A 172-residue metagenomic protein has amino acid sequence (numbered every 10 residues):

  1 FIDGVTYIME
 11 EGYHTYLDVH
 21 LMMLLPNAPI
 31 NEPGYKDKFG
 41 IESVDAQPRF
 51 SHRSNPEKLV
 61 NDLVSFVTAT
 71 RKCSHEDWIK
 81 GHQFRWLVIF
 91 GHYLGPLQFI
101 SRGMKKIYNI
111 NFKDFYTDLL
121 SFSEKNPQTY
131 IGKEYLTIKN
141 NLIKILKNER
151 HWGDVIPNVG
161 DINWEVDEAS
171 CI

Functional and structural regions predicted by a protein language model:
F1-I110: A structural motif corresponding to the C-terminal lobe/cap of the Radical SAM core domain
S65-I172: Radical SAM enzyme core and accessory elements
